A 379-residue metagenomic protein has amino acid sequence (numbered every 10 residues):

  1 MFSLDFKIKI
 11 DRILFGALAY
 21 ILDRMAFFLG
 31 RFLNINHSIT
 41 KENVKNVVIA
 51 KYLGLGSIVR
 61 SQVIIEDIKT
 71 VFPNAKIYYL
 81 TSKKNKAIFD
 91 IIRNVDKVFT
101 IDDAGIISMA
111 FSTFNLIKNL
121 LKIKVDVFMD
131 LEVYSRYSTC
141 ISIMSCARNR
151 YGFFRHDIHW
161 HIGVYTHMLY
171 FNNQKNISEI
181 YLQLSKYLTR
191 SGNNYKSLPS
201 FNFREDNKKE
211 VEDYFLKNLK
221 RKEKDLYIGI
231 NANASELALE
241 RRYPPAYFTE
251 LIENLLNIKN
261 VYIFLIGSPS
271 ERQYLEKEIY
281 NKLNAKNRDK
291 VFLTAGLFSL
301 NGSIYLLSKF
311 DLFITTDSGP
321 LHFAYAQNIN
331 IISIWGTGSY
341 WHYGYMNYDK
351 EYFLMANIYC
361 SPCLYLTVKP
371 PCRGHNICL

Functional and structural regions predicted by a protein language model:
M1-L379: Catalytic machinery of carbohydrate-active enzymes, primarily nucleotide-sugar-dependent glycosyltransferases
